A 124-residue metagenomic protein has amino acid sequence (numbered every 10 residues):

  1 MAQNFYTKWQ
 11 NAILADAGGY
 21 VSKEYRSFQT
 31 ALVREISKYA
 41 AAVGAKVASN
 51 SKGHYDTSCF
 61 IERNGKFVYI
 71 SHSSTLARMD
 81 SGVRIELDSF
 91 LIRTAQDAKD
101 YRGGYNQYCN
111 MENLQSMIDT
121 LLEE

Functional and structural regions predicted by a protein language model:
M1-N4, D119-E124: Short intrinsically disordered terminal tails
A2-G65, A98: Negatively charged, low-complexity tracts enriched in Asp/Glu with abundant Ser/Thr
Y55-D56, F60-S116: Intrinsically disordered, low-complexity regulatory segments enriched in Ser/Thr/Pro and charged residues
